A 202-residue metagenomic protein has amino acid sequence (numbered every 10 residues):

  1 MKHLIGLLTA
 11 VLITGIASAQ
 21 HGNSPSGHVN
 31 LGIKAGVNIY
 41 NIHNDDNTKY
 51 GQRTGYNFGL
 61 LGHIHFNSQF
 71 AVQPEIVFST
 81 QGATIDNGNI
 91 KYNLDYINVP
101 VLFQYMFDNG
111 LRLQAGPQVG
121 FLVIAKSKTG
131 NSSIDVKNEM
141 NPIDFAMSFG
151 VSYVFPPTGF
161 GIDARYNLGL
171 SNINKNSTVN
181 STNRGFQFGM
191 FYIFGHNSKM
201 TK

Functional and structural regions predicted by a protein language model:
Q20-H65, V72, G195, K202: Short glycine/proline- and aromatic-enriched beta-strand/turn motifs that initiate or cap beta-hairpins
S26, N67, D108, P156-T158 (+1 more regions): Outer-membrane beta-barrel channels and translocator barrels
G27-V29, Y50-Y56, N93-I97, N141-M147 (+1 more regions): Residues that define the transmembrane beta-barrel architecture of outer-membrane proteins
N30, H65, A71, L102 (+4 more regions): Membrane-spanning beta-strand positions in outer-membrane beta-barrel proteins
I33-V37, Y56-F66, I76-F78, V99-Y105 (+4 more regions): Residues on the lipid-exposed face of transmembrane beta-strands in outer-membrane beta-barrel proteins
N41-Y50, T80-Y96, L122-I143, N172-V179 (+1 more regions): Flexible, solvent-exposed loop segments that connect beta-strands
E75, A83-D86, V136-I143, M147-K202: Predominantly the C-terminal beta-signal and adjacent terminal strand-loop region of outer-membrane beta-barrel
